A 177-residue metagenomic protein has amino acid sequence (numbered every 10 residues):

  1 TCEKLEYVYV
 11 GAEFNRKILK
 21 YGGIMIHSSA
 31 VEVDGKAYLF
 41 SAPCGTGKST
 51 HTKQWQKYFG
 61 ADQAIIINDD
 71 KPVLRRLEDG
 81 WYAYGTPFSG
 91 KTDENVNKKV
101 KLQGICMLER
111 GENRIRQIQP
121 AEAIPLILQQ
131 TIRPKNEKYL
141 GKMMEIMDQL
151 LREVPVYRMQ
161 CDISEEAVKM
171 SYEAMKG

Functional and structural regions predicted by a protein language model:
T1-N15, E173-G177: Charged, amphipathic alpha-helical linker segments immediately N-terminal to NTP-binding catalytic cores
G11-K20, K57: Short, intrinsically disordered, mixed-charge
K17-V33: Pre-Walker A adenine-sensing motif
S28-S29, V33-P43, K57-G177: Glycine-rich, often acidic-flanked micro-motifs that create phosphate/phosphodiester-binding or positioning elements
K48: Conserved lysine of the Walker
H51-T52: Post-Walker A alpha-helix
